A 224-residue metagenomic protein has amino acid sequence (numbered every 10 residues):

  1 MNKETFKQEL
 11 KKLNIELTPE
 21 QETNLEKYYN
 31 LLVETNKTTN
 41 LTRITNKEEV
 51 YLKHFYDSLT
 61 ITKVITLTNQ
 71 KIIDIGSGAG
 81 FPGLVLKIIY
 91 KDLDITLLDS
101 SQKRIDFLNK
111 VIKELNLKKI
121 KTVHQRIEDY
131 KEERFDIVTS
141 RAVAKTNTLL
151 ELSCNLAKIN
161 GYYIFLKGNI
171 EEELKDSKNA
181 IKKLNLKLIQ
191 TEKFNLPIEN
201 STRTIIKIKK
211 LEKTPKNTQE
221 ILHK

Functional and structural regions predicted by a protein language model:
N2-N69, I73, K103-I120, I221: Class I SAM-dependent transferase core
I15, T39-T42, E48-E49, A79 (+4 more regions): Flexible, active-site-adjacent loop/turn segments at secondary-structure boundaries
Y29, A79-G83, Q125-I127: Mobile beta-alpha loop/short-helix "lid" or hinge segments that flank ligand
D74-G78: Conserved S-adenosyl-L-methionine
A79-D92, E151-C154: Conserved SAM-binding loop of SAM-dependent methyltransferases across substrates and taxa, primarily the Class I
L93-T96, S100-K224: S-adenosylmethionine
